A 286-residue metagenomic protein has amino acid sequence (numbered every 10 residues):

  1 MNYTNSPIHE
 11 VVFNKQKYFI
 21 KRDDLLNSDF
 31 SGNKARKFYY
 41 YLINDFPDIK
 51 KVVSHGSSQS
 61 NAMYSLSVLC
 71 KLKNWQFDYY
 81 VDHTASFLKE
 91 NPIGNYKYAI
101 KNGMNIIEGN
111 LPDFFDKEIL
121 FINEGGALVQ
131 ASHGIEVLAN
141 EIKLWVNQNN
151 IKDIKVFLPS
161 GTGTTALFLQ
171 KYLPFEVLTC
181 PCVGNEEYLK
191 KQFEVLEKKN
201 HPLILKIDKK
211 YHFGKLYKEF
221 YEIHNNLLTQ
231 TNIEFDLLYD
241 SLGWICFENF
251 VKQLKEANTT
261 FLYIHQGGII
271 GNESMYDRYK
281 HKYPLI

Functional and structural regions predicted by a protein language model:
M1-I286: PLP-dependent amino-acid enzyme catalytic core
